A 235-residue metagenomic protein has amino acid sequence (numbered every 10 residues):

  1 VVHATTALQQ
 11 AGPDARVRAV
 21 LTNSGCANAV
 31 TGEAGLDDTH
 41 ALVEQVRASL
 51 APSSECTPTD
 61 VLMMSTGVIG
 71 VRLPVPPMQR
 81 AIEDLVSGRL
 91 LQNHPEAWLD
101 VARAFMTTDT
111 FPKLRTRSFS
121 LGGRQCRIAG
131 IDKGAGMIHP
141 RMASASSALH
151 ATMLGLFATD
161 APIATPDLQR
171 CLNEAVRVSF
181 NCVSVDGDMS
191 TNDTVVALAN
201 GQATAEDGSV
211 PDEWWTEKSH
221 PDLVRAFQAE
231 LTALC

Functional and structural regions predicted by a protein language model:
V1-P13, T107-T116: Glycine-rich oxoanion-binding loops at beta->alpha junctions
V1-V2, E33-V43: Glycine-rich anion/phosphate-binding loops
V17-G25, T59-T66, D193-A199: Glycine- and acidic-rich phosphate- and metal-coordinating loops
G25-A29, A203-A205: A short, flexible beta-alpha/helix-coil linker loop
N28-E33, I69: Phosphate/ribose-phosphate-bearing ligand recognition and processing surfaces, centered on ADP-ribose/NAD(+/P+) systems
H40, E44-F180, S190: Glycine-rich, mobile lid/loop segments that gate access to catalytic sites or pores
V195-C235: A glycine- and small/hydrophobic-rich beta-loop-beta segment that serves as a flexible "lid/hinge" or phosphate-binding
